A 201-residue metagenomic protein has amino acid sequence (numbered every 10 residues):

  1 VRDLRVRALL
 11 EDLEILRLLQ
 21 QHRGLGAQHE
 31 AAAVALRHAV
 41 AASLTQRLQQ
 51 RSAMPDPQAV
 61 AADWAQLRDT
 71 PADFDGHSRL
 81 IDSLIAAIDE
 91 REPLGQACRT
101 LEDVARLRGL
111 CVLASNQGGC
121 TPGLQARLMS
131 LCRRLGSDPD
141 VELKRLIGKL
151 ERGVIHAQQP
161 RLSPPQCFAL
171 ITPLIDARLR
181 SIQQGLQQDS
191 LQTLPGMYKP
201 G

Functional and structural regions predicted by a protein language model:
V1-G201: Hydrophobic alpha-helical segments
